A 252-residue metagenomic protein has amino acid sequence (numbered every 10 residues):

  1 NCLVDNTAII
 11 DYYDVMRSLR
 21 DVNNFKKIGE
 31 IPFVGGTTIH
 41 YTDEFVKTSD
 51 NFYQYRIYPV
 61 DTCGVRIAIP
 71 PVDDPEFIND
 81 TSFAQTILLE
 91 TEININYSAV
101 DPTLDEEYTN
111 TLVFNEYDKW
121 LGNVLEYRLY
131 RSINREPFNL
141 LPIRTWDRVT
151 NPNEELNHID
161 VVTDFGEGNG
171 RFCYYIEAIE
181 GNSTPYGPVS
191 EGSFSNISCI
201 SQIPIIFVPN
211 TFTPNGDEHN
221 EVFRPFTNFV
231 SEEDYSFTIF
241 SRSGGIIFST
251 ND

Functional and structural regions predicted by a protein language model:
N1-A8, S49, C63-N123, S183-G216: Pro/Thr/Ser/Gly-rich low-complexity, intrinsically disordered linker/stalk tracts
A8-I10, G122-V124, V230-D234: Short proline/glycine-enriched turn/loop motifs at strand-loop junctions of beta-rich domains
D11-S49, E126-G168: Recognizes extended acidic, P/S/T-rich segments that occur within or adjacent to Ig-like beta-sandwich modules
Y12-D14, R56, A99, T111 (+4 more regions): Conserved beta-strand and immediately adjacent loop positions that scaffold enzyme active sites
L19-N23, D61-C63, D118, I133-P137 (+3 more regions): Solvent-exposed strand-loop boundary residues in beta-sheet-rich modules
Y41-I67, D160-P188: Beta-strand-rich modules
Q54, Y130, I159, F172-E177 (+4 more regions): Exposed, low-structure sequence patches enriched in small/polar residues
Y97-S98, S195-D252: Short loop/turn motifs at secondary-structure boundaries
